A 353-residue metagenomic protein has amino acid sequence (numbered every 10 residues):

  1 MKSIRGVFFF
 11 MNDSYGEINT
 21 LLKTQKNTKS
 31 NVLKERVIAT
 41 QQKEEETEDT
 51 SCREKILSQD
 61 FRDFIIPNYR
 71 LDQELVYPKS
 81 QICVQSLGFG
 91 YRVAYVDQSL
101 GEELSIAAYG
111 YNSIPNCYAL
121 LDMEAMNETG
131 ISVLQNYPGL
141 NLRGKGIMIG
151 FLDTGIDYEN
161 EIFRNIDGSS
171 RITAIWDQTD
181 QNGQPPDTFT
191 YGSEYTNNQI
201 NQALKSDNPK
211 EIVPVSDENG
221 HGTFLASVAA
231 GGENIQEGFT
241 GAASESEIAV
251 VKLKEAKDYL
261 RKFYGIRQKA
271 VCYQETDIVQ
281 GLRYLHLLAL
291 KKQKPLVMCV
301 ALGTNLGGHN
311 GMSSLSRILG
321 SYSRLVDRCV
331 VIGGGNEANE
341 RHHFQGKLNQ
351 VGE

Functional and structural regions predicted by a protein language model:
M1-M148, G155-R171: Autoinhibitory propeptides
Y137-Q274, Q293, D327: Subtilisin-like serine protease catalytic core
G155-D157, G303-N305, G335-N339: Catalytic metal-binding/acid-base residues of hydrolase active sites
E161-R164, L260-Y264, H309-M312, R341-G346: Short acidic, glycine/serine/threonine-rich loops at helix termini
Q280-N310, G333: Short acidic, glycine-rich surface-loop motifs adjacent to enzyme active sites
S314-D327: Catalytic-core regions built around general acid/base machinery
V331-E353: Polar, glycine-rich mid-to-C-terminal structural blocks that act as macromolecule-binding/assembly scaffolds
